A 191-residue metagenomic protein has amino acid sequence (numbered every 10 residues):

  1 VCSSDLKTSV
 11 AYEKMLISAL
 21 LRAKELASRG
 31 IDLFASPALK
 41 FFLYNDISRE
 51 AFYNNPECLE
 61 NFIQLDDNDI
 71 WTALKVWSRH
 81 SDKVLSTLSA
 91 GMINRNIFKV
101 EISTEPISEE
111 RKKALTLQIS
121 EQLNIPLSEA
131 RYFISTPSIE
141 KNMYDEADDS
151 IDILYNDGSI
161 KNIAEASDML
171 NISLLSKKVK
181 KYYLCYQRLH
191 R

Functional and structural regions predicted by a protein language model:
V1-R191: Histidine-centered, transition-metal-coordinating active-site segments
